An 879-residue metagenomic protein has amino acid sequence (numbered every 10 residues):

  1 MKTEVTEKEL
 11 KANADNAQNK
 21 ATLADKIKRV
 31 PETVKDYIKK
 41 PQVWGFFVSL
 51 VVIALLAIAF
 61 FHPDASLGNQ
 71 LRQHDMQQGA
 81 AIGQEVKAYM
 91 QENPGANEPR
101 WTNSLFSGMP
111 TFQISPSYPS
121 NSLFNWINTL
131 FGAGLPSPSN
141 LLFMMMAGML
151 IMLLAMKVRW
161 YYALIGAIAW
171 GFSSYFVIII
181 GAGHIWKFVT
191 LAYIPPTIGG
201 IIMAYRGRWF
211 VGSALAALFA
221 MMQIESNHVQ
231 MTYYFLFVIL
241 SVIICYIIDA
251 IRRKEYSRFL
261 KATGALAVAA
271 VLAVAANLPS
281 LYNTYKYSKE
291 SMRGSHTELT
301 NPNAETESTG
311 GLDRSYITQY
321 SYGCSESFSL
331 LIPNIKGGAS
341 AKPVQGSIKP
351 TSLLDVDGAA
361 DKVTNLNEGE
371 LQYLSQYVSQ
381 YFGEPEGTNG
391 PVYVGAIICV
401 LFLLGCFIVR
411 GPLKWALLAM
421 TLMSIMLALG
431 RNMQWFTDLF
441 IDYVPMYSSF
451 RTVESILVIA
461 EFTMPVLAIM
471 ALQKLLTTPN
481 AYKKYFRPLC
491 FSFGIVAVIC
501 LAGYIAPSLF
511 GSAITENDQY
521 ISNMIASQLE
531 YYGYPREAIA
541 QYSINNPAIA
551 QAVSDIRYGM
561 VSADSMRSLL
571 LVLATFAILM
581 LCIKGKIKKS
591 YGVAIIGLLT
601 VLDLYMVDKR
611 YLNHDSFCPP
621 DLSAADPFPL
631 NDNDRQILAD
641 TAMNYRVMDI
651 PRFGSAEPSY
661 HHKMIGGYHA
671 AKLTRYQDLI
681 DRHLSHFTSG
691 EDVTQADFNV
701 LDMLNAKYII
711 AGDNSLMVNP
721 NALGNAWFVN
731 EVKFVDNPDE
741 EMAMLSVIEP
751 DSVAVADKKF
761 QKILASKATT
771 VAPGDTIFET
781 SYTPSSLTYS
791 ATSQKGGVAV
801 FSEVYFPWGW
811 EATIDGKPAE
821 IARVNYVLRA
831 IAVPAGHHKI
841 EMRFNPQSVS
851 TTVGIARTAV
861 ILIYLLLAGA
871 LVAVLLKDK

Functional and structural regions predicted by a protein language model:
K2-G774, F778-S790, G796-S802: Conserved luminal/periplasmic juxtamembrane motif of membrane-embedded glycan-processing enzymes
V400, D751-K879: Active-site-proximal, structured, solvent-exposed surfaces of multi-pass membrane proteins that position macromolecular
